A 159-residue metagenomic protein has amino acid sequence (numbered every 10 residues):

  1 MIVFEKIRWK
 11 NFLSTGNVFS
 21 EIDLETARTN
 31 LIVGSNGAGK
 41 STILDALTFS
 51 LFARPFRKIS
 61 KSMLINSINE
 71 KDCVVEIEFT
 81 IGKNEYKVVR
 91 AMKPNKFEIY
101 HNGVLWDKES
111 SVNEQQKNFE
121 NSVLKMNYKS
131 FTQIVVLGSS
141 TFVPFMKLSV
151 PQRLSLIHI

Functional and structural regions predicted by a protein language model:
M1-D107: Extreme N-terminal "head/tail" segments of very large remodeling/mechanoenzyme assemblies
V3, Q152-S155: Long, charged/polar-rich coiled-coil alpha-helical scaffolds that serve as structural arms in large macromolecular
T29, T141-F142: A short, flexible beta-alpha/helix-coil linker loop
K87-Q133, L154-S155: Glycine-rich phosphate-binding loops of NTPases
G138: Short, small/polar-rich loop/turn modules that mediate ligand/substrate recognition or access, typified
F145-V150: Cytochrome P450
H158-I159: Conserved small/polar residues in nucleotide/adenosyl-binding loops
